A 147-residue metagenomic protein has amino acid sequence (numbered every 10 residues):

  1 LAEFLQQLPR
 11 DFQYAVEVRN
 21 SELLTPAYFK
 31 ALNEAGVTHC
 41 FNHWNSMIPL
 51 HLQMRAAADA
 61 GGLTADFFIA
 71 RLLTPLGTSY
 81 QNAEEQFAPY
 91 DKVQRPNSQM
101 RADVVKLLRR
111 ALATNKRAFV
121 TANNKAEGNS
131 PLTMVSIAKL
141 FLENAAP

Functional and structural regions predicted by a protein language model:
L1-P147: Residues lining hydrophobic/aromatic ligand-binding pockets adjacent to catalytic sites
